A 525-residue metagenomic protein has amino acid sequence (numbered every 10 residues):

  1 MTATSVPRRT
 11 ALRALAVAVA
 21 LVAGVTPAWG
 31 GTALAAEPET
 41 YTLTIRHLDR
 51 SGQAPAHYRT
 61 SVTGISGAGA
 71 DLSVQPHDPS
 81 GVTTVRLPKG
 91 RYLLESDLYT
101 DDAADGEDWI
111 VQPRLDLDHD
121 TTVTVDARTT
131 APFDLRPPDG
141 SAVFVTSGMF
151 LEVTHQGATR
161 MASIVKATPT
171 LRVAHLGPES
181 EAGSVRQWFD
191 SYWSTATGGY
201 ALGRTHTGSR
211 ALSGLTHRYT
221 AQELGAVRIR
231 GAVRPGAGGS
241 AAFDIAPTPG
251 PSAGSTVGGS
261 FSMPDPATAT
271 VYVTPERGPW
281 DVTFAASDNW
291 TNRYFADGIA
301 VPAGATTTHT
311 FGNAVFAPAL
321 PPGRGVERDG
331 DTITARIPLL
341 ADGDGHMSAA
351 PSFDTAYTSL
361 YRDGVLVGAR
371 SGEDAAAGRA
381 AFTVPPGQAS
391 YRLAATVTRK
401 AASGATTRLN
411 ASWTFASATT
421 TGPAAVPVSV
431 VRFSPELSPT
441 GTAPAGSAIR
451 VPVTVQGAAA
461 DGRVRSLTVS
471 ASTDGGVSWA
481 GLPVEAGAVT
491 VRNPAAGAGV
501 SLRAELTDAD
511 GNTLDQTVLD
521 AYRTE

Functional and structural regions predicted by a protein language model:
T2, G30-E525: Low-complexity, acidic Ser/Thr/Pro-rich "mucin-like" tracts of secreted and single-pass surface proteins
T2-A35, V469: Secretory targeting and sorting signals
